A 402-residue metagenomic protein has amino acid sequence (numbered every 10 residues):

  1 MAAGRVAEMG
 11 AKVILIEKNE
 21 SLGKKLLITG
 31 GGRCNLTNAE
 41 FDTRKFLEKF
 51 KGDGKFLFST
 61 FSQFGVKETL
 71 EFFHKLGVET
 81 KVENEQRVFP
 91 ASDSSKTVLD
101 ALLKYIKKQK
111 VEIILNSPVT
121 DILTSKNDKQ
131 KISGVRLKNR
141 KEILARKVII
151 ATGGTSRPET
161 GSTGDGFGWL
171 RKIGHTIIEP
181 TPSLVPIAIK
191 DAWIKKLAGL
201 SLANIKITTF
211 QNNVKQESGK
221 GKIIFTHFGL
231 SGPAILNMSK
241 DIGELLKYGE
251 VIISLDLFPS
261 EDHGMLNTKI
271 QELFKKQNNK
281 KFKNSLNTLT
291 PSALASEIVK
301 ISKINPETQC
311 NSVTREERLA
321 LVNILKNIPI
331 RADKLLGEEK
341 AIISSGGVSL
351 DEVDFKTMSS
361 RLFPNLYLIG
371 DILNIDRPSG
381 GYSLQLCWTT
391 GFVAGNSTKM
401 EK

Functional and structural regions predicted by a protein language model:
M1-L15, W388, A394-K399: N-terminal Rossmann-like FAD-binding beta1-loop-alpha1 element of flavoenzymes
I16, V119-T120, V135, E142-E159 (+4 more regions): Short hydrophobic core segments
K18-E112: Conserved N-terminal/central alpha/beta ligand/cofactor-binding core
K18-L22, L27-I28, L36, E40-T43 (+2 more regions): An anion/pyrophosphate-binding glycine-rich loop and adjacent beta-alpha core in soluble alpha-beta enzymes
I106-T120, P180: A conserved beta-strand/loop element that lines the FAD pocket in flavoprotein oxidoreductases
L115, S296-D376: A glycine-rich dinucleotide-binding beta-alpha-beta segment and adjacent secondary-structure elements that constitute
L115-K131: A conserved short coil-to-beta-strand element within the FAD-binding core of flavoproteins
K147-W193: Glycine-rich loop(s) and the adjacent beta-strand/alpha-helix scaffold that form part
